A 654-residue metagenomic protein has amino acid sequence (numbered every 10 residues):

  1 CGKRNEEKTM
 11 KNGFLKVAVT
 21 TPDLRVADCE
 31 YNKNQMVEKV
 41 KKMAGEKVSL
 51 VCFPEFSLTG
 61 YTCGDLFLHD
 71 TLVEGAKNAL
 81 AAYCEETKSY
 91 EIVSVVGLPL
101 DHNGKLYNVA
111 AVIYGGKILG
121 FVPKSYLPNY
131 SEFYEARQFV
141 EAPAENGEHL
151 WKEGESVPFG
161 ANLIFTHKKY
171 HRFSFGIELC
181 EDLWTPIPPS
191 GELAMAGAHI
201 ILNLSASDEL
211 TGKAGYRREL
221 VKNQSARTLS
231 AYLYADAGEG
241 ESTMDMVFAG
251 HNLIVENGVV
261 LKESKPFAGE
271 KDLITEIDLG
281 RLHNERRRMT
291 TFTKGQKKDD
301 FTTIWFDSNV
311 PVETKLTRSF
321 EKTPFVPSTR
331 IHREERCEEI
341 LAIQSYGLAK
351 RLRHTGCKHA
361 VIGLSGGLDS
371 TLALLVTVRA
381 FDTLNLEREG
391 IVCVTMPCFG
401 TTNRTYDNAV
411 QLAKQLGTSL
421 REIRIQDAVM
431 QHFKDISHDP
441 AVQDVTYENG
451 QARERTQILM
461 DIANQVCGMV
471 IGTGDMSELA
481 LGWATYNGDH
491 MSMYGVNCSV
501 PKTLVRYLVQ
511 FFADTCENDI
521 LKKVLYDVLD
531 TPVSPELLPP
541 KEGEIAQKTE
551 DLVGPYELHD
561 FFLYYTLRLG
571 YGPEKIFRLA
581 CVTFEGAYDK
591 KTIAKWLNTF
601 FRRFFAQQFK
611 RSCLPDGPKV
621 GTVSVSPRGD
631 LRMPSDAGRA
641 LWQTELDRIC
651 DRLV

Functional and structural regions predicted by a protein language model:
R4-E7, V509: Low-complexity, intrinsically disordered short peptide segments enriched in small/polar/basic residues
E6-G363, R379-R388, L420: Enzyme catalytic cores with a strong preference for nitrogen-chemistry domains
K16, N32, H171-F173, S230 (+5 more regions): ATP/NTP-dependent adenylation/nucleotidyl-transfer catalytic domains that generate, transfer, or process NMP-activated
